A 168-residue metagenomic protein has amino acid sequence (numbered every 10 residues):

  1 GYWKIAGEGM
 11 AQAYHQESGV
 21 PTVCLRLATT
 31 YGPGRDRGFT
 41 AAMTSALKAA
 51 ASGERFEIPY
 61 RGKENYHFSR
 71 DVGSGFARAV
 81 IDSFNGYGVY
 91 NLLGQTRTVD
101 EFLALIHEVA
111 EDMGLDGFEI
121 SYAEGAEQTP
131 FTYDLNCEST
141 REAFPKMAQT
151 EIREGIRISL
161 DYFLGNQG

Functional and structural regions predicted by a protein language model:
G1-V23, A51-S52: Active-site Tyr-X1-5-Lys
I5, S18-P21, Y31-T44, S69-R70 (+1 more regions): Glycine/proline-rich active-site loop of Rossmann-fold NAD(P)-dependent oxidoreductases
C24-A28, I58-Y60: Short beta-strands and strand-loop turn motifs
A28, P33, Q95: Proline-glycine-enriched beta-turn/loop adjacent to the NAD(P) cofactor-binding site in Rossmann-like oxidoreductases
E54, I58-G168: C-terminal substrate-binding subdomain of Rossmann-fold SDR/epimerase-dehydratase oxidoreductases
